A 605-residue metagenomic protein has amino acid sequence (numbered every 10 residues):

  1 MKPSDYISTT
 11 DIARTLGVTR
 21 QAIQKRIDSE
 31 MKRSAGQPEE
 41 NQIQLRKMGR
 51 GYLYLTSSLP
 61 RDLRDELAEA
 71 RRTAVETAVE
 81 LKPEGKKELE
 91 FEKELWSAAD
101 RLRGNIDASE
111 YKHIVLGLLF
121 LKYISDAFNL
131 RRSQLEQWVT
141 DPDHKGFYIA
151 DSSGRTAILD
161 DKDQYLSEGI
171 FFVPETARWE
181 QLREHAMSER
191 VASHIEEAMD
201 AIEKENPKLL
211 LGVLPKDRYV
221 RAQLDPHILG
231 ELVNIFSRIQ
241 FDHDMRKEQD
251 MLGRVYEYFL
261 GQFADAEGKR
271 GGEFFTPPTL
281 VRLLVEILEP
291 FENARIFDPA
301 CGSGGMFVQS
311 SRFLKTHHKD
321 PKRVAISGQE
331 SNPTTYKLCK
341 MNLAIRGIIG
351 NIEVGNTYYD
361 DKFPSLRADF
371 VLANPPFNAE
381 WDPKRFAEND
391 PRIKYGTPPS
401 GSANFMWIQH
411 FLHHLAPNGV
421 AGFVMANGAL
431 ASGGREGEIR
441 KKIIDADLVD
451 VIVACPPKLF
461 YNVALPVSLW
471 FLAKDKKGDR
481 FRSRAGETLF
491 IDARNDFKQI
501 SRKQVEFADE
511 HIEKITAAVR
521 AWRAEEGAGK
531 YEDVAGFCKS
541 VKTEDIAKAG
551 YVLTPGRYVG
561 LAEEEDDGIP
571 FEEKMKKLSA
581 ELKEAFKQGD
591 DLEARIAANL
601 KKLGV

Functional and structural regions predicted by a protein language model:
M1-S29: Polyanion-binding surface elements
K2-P3, N105, D382-S402, N427-R435 (+3 more regions): Short, contiguous acidic/charged loop-to-helix segments that flank catalytic cores in large enzymes
T9, K32-A68: Short helix-start
A68-L288, E292, N351-K362, A454-P457 (+2 more regions): Non-catalytic, mostly N-terminal accessory regions of nucleic-acid modification and defense proteins
E94, R101, E110-Y123, S331 (+3 more regions): Conserved Class I SAM-dependent methyltransferase catalytic core
Q137-T140, D445-V449, L459-A517: C-terminal, active-site-flanking charged/polar segments
R270-A373, N378-D382, F386-K394, F405-M406 (+3 more regions): Conserved S-adenosyl-L-methionine
R367-A368, S402-N404, N418-V420, V424 (+8 more regions): Active-site lining segments that contact anionic ligands and/or coordinate catalytic metals
